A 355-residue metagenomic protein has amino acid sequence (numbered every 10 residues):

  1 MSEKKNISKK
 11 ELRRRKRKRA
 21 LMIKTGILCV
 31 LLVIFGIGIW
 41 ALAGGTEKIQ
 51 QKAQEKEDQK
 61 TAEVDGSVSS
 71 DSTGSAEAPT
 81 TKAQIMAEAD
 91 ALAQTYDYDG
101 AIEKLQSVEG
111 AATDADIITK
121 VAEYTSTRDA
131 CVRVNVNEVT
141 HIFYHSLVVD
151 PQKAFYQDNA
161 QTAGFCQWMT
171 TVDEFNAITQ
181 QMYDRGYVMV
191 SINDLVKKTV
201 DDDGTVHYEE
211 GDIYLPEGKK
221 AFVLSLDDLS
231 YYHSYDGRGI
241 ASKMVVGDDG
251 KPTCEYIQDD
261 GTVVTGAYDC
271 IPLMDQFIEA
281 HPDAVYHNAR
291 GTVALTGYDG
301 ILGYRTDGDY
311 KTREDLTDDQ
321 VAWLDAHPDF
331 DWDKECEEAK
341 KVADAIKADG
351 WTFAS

Functional and structural regions predicted by a protein language model:
M1-L21: N-terminal Lys/Arg-rich, disordered targeting/topogenic segments
S2, S8, L31-I34, Q50 (+2 more regions): N-terminal non-cleavable signal-anchor helices
K24, Q94, V136-N137, G211: Residue-level signal for protein termini and structural transition zones
G26-W40: Hydrophobic membrane-insertion alpha-helices, especially the h-region of bacterial N-terminal signal peptides
G45-A130, V136: N-terminal, intrinsically disordered, polar/charged segments of Gram-positive cell-envelope systems that serve as
A101, K347-S355: Short, intrinsically disordered, charge-balanced linker/junction segments flanking boundaries in proteins
E138-A345, D349: Active-site beta->alpha N-cap acidic-glycine motif
